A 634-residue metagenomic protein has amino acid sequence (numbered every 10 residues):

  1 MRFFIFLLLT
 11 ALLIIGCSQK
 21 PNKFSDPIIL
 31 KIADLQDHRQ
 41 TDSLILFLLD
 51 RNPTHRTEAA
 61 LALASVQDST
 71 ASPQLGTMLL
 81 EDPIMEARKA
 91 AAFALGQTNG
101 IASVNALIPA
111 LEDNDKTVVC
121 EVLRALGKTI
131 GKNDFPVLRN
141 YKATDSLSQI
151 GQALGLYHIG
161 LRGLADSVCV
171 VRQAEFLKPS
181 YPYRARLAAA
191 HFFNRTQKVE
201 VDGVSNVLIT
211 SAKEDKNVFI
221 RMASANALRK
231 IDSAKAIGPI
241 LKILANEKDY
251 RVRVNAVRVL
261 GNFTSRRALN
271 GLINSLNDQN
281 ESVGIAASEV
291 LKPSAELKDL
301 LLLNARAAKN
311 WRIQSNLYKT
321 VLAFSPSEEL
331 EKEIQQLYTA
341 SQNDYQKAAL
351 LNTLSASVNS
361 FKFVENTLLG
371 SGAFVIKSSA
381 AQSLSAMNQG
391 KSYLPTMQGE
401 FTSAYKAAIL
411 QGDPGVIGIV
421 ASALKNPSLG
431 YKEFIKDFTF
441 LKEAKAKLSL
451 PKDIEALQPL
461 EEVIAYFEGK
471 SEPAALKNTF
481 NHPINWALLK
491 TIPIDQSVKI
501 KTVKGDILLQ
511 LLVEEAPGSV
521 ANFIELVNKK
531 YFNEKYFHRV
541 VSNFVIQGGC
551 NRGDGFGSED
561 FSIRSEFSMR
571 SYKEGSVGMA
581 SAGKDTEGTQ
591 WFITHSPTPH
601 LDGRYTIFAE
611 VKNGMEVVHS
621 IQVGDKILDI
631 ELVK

Functional and structural regions predicted by a protein language model:
M1-S25: Bacterial Sec-dependent N-terminal signal peptides
C17-Q19, Q342, F363-V375, Q382-K634: Cyclophilin-like peptidyl-prolyl cis-trans isomerases
N22-H38, L46, T54-D68, T77 (+18 more regions): Structural detector for internal amphipathic alpha-helices that build alpha-solenoid repeat scaffolds
Q36-L49, D68-L80, G100-E112, G131-K142 (+10 more regions): Amphipathic alpha-helical scaffolding segments comprising HEAT/armadillo-like alpha-solenoid repeats
N52, P83, D115, L164 (+10 more regions): Residue-level recognition of short, well-ordered coil/turn positions that link secondary-structure elements
T57, P73, K535-F537: Short N-terminal amphipathic alpha-helices
